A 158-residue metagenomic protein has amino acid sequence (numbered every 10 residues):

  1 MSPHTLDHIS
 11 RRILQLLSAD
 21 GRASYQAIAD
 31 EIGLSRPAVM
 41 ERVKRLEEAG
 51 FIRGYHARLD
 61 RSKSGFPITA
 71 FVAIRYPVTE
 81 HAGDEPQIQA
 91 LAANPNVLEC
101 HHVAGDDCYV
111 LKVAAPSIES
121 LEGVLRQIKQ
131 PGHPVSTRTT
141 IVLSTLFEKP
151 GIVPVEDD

Functional and structural regions predicted by a protein language model:
M1-D158: A compositional/biophysical signature of low hydrophobicity enriched in polar/charged and small residues
